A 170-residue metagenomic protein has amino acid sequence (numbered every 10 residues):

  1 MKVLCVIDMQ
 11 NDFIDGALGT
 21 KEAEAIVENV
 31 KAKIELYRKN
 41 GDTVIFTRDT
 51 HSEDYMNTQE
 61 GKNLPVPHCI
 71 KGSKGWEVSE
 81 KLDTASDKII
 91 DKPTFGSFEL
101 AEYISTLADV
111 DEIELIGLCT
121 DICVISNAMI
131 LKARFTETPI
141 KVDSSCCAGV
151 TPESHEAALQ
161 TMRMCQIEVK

Functional and structural regions predicted by a protein language model:
M1, G41, D109-I113, E137: A general structural motif
M1-I89, K141, E156-R163, E168: Active-site acidic carboxylates
A32-L36, I125-F135: Histidine-anchored nucleotide/phosphate-binding helix
D49, F95, S145-A148: Active-site beta-loop-alpha junctions enriched in small/polar residues
E53-M56, C123-V124, V150: Short catalytic/ligand-binding loop motif for oxyanion handling, primarily in non-cytosolic enzymes, centered on
G72-I122: Internal catalytic-core helix/loop-beta-alpha segment that presents or stabilizes conserved functional determinants
L100-A101, V150-S154: Short, charged, surface-exposed secondary-structure boundary motifs
E114-L118, P139-P152: A short glycine-rich beta-strand->turn/loop micro-motif centered on a GG-aromatic cluster
